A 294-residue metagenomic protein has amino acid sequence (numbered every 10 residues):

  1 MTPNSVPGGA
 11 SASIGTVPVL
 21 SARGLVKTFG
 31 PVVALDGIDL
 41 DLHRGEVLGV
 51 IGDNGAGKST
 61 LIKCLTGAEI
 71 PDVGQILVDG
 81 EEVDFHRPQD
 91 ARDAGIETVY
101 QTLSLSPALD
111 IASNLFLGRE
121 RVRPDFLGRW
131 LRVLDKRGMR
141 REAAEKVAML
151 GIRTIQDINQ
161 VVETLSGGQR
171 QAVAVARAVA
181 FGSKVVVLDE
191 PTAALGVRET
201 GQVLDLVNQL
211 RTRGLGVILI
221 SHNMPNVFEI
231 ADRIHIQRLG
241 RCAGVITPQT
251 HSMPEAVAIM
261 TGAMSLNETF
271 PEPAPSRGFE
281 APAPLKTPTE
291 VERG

Functional and structural regions predicted by a protein language model:
T2-G294: Glycine-rich phosphate-binding loops of nucleotide-dependent enzymes
